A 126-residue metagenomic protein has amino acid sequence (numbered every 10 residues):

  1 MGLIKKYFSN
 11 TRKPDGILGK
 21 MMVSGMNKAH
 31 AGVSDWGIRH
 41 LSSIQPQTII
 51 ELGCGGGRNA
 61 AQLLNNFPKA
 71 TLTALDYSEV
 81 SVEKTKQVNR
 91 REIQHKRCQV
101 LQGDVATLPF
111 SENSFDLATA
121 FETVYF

Functional and structural regions predicted by a protein language model:
K28-Q47: Conserved alpha-helix/loop element of class I SAM-dependent methyltransferases that forms part of the SAM/SAH-binding
P46-G55: Conserved class I S-adenosyl-L-methionine
G56-F67: Conserved SAM-binding loop of SAM-dependent methyltransferases across substrates and taxa, primarily the Class I
S78-V80: Conserved SAM/SAH-binding beta-strand->alpha-helix loop
T85-K86: Conserved SAM-binding loop
Q94-V105: Conserved SAM-binding strand-loop segment of SAM-dependent methyltransferases
A106-L117: A short acidic, Gly/Pro-enriched loop at the edge of an enzyme's catalytic core that lines a small-molecule cofactor
L117-F126: A short SAM/SAH-binding and catalytic strip from SAM-dependent methyltransferases
